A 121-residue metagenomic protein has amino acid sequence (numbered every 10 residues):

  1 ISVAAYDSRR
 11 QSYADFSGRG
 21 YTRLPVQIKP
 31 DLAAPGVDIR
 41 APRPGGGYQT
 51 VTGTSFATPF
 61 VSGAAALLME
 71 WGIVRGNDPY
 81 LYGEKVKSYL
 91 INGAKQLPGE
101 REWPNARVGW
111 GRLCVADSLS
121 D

Functional and structural regions predicted by a protein language model:
I1-S2: Low-complexity, acidic Ser/Thr/Pro-rich "mucin-like" tracts of secreted and single-pass surface proteins
A5-P59, D117: Catalytic-core environment of secreted peptidases
G20, G76, G109-G111: Glycine-centered flexibility motif
L32, A64, G109: Divalent metal-coordination and catalytic microenvironments
G36-W103: Hydrolase catalytic cores
R101-D121: C-terminal domain-closing interface element
